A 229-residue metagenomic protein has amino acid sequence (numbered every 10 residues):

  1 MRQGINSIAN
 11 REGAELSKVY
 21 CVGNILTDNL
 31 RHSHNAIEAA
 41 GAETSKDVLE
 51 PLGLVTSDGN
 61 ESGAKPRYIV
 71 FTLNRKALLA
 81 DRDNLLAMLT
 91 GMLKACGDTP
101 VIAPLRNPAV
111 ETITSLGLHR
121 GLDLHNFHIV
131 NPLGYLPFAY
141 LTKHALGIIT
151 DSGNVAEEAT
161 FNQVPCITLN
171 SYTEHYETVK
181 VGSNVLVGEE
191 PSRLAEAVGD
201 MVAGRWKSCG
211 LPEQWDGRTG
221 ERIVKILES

Functional and structural regions predicted by a protein language model:
M1-A103, P108-S229: Nucleotide-activated sugar donor-binding and catalytic core shared by glycosyltransferases and related lipid-linked
